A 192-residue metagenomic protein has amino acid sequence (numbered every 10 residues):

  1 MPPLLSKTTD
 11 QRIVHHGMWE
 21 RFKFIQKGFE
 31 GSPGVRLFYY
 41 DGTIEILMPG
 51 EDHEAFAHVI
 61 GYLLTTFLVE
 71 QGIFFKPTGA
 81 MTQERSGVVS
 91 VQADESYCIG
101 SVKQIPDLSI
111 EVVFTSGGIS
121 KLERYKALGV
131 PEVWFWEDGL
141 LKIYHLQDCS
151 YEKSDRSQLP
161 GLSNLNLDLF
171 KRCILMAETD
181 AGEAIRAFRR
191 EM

Functional and structural regions predicted by a protein language model:
M1-L128, F135-M192: Gly/Pro/Ser/Thr-rich low-complexity, intrinsically disordered segments predominantly at protein N-termini
